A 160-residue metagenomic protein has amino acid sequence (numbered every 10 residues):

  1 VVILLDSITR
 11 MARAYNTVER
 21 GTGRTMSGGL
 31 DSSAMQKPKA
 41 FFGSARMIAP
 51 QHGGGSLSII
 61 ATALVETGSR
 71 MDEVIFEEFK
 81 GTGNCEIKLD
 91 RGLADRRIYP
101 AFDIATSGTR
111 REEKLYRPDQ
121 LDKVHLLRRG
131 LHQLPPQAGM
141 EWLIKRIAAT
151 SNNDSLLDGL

Functional and structural regions predicted by a protein language model:
V1-L160: P-loop NTPase catalytic core
